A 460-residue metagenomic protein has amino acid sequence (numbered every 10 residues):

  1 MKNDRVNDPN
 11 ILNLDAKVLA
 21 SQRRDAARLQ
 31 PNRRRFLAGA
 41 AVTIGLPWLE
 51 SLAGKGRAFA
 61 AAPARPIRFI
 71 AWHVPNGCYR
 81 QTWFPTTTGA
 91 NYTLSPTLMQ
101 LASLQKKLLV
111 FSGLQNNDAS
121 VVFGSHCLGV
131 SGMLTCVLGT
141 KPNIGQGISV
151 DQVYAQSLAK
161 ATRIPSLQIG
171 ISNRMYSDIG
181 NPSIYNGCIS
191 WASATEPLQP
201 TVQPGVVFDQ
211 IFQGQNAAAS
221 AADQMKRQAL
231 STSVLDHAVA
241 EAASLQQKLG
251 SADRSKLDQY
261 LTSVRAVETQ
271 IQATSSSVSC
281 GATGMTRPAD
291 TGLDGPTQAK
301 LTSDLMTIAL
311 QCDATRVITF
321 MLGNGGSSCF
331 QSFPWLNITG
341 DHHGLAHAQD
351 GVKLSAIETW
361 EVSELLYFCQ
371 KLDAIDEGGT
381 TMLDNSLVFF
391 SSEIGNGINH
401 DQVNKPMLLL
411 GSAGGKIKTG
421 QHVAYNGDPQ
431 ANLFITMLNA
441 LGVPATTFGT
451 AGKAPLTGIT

Functional and structural regions predicted by a protein language model:
K2-T460: Ligand-binding pockets and gating/stacking loops
